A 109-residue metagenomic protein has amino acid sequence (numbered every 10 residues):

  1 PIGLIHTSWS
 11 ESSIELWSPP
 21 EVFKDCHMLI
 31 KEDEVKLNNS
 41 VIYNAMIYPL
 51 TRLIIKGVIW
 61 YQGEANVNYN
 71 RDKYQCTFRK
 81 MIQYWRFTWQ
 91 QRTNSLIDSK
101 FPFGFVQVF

Functional and structural regions predicted by a protein language model:
P1-F109: Cell-envelope and extracellular/periplasmic
